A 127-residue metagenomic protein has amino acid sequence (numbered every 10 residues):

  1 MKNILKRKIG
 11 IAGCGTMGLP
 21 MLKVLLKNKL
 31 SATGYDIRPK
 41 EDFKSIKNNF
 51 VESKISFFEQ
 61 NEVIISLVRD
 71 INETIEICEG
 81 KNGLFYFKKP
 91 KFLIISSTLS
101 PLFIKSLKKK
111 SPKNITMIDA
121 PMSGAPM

Functional and structural regions predicted by a protein language model:
M1-E59, V63, P126: NAD(P)+-binding Rossmann beta1-loop-alpha1 motif at the extreme N-terminus of oxidoreductases
V63-I65, D70-M127: Rossmann-like NAD(P)(H) cofactor-binding subdomain of soluble oxidoreductases
